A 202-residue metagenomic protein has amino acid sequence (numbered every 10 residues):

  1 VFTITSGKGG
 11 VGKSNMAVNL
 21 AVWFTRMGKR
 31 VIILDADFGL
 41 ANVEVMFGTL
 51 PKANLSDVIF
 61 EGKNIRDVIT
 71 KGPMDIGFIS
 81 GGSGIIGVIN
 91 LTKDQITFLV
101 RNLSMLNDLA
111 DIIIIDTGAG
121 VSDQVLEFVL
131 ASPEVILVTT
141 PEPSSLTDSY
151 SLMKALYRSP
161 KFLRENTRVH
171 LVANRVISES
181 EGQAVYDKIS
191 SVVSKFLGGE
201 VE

Functional and structural regions predicted by a protein language model:
V1-D37: Walker A/P-loop phosphate-binding motif and the immediately C-terminal alpha-helix
S6, D35, S80-S83, T117 (+2 more regions): Flexible glycine-/small-residue-rich
K13, A17, T92-Q95, S145 (+1 more regions): Short, conserved glycine- and acidic-residue-centered signature motifs in active-site or ligand-binding loops
V22, S104, L126-E127: Alpha-helical segments flanking ligand/cofactor-binding loops in enzyme cores
K29, A110-D111: Short, high-confidence coil segments that cap the C-terminus of an alpha-helix and link into the following beta-strand
I33-D108: P-loop/Walker-type NTP enzyme "switch/lid" segment
I112, T117-E202: Conserved catalytic-core segment of NTP-binding enzymes
